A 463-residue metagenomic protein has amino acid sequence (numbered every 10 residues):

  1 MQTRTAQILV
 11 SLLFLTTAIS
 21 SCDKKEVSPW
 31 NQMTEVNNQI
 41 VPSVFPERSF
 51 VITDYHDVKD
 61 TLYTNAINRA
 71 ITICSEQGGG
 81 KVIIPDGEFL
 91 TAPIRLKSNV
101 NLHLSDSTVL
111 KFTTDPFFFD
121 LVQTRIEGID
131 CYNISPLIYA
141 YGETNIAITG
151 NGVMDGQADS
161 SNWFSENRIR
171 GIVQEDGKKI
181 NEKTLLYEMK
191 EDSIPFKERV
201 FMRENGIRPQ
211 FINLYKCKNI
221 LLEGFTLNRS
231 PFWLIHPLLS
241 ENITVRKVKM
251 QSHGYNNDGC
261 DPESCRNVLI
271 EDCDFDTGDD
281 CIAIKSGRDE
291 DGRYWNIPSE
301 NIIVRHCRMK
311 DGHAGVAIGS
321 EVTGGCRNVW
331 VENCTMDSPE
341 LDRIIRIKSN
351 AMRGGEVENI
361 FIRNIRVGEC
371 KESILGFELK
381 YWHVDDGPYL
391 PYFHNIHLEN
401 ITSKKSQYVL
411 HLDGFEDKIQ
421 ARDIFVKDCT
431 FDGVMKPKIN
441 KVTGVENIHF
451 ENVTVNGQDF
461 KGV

Functional and structural regions predicted by a protein language model:
Q2-Q7, S11, S20-I83, E88-N101 (+6 more regions): Extracellular "leader-to-stem" segments immediately downstream of a signal peptide or signal-anchor in secreted/lumenal
V58-T61, N257, D261, C265 (+6 more regions): Alpha-helix capping and helix-loop boundary segments enriched in small/acidic/polar residues
I71-C74, L90-S98, G224, W233-L239 (+6 more regions): Short, T/G/N/S-enriched strand-turn elements that build extracellular solenoid repeat scaffolds
G79, L90-P93, T113-T114, I134-S135 (+12 more regions): Short glycine/acidic-rich loop motifs that flank beta-strands on beta-rich extracellular proteins
E88, L239, S286-R288, S320-V322 (+4 more regions): Active-site-proximal loop/turn and secondary-structure-junction residues that shape catalytic pockets, frequently
D106-S107, T144-G152, K218-N228, E241-S252 (+7 more regions): Right-handed parallel beta-helix
R343-K348, E358-I360, S373, Y389: Active-site capping/gating regions of soluble enzymes
I374-L379, P391-L398: Structured C-terminal portions of repeat-based eukaryotic scaffold domains
